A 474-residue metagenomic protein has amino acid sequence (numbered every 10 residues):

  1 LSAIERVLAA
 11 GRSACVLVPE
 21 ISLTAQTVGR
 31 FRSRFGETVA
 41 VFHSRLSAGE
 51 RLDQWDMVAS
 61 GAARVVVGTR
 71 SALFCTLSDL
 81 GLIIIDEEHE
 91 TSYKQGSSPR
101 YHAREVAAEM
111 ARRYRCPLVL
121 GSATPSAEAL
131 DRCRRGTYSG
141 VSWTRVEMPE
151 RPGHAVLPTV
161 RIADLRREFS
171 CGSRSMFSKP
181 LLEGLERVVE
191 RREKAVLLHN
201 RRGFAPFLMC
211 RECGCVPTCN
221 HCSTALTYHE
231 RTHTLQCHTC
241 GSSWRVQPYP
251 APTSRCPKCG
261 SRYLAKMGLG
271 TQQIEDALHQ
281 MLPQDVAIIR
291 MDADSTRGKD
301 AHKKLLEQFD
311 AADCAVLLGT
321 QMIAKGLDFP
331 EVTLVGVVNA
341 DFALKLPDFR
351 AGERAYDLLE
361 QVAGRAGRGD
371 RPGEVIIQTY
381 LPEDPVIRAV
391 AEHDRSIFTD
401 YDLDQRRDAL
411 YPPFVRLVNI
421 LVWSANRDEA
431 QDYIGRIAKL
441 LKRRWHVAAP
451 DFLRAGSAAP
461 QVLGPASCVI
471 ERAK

Functional and structural regions predicted by a protein language model:
L1-G435, K439-R443, A448, L453 (+1 more regions): Inter-lobe coupling/hinge segments of SF2-like helicase ATPases
L453-K474: Short, intrinsically disordered low-complexity segments
